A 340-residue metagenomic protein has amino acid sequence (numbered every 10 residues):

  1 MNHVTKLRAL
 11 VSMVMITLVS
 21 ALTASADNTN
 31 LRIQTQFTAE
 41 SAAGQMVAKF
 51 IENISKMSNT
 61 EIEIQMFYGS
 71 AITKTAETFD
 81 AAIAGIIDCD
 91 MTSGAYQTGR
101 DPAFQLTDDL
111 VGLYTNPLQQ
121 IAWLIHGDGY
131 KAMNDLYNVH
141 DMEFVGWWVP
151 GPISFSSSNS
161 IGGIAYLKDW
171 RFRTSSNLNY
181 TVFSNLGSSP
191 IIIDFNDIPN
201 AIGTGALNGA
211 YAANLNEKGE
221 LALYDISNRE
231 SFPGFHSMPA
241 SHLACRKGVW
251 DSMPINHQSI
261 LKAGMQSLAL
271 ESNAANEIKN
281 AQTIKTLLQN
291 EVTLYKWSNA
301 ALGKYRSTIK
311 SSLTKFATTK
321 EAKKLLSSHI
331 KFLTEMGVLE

Functional and structural regions predicted by a protein language model:
M1-V11: Bacterial N-terminal signal peptides that target proteins for export
L10-A21: Bacterial N-terminal signal peptides
T23-S25: Signal peptide processing junction and immediate N-terminal pro/mature segment of secreted/exported proteins
D27-Q120, Y130-E340: N-terminal secretory/targeting leader peptides
